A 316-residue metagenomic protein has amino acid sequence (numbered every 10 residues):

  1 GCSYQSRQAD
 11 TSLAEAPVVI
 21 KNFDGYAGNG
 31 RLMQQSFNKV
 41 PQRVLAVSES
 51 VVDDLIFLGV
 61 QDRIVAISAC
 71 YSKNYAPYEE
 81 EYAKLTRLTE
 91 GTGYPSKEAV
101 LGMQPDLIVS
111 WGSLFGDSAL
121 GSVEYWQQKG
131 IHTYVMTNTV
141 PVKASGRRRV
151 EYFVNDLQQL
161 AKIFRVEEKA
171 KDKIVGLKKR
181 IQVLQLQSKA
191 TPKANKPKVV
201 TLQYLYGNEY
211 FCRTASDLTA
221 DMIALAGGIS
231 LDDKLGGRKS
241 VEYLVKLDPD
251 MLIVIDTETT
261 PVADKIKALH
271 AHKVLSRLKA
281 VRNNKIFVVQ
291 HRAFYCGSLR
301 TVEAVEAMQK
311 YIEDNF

Functional and structural regions predicted by a protein language model:
C2-D53, K162-L202, K310-F316: Bacterial Sec-exported substrate-binding components of ABC uptake systems
G25-R31, T86-E98, K234-E242: Short helix-initiation/N-cap motifs at beta->coil->alpha
L45-M103, L107-F115, L231: A short, structured surface patch at a secondary-structure boundary
V51-D54, V60, S96, A119-S122 (+10 more regions): Stable alpha-helical elements in mature extracytoplasmic
C70-P77, T92, Y210-R238: Alpha-helical, coiled-coil/dimerization segments enriched in small aliphatic residues
Y75, G112-G121, I131-Q159, P192-L218 (+1 more regions): Extracytoplasmic ligand-binding site segments that recognize negatively charged/polar headgroups
S96-S110, V241-T257: Proline-aspartate-enriched helix->loop->beta-strand connector
R147-K162, K171, V254-F316: Structured C-terminal subdomain patch of bacterial secreted/periplasmic proteins
